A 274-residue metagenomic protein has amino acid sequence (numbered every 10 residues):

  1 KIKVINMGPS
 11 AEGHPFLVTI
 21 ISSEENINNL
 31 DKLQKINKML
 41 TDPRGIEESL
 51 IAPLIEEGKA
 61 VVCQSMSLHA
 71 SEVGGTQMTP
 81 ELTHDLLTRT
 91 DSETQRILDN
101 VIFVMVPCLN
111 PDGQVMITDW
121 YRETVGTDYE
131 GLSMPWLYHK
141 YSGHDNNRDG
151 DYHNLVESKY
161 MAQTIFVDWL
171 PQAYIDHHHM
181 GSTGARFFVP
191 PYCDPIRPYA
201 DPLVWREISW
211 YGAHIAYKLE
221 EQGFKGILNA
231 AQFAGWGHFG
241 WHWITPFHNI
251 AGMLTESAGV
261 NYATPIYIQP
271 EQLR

Functional and structural regions predicted by a protein language model:
K1-R274: Structured catalytic-domain cores with a bias toward divalent-metal coordination
